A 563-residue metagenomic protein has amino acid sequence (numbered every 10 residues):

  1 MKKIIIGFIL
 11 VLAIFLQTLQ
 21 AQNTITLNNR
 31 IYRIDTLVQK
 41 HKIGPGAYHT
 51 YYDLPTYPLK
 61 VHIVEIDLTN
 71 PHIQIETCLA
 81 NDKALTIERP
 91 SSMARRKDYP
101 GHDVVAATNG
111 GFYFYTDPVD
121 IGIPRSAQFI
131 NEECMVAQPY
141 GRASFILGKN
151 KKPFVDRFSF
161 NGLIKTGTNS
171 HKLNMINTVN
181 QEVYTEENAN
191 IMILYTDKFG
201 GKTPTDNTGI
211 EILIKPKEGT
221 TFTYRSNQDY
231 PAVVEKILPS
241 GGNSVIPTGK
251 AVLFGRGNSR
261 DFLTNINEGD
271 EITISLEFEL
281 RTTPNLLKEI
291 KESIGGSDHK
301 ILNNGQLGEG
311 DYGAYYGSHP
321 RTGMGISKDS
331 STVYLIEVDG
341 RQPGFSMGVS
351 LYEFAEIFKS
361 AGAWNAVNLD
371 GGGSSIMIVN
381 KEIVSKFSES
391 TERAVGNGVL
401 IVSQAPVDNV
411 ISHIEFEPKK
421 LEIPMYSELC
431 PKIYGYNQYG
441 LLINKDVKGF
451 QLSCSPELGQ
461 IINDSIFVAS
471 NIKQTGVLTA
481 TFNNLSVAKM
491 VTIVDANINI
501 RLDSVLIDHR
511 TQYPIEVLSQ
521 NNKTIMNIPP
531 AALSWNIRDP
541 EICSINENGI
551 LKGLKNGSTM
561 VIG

Functional and structural regions predicted by a protein language model:
M1-T24: Bacterial Sec-dependent N-terminal signal peptides
Q22-V252: Zymogen propeptides
T36, P118, N207, F262 (+4 more regions): Coil residues (strongly favoring Ser/Thr
D117-P139, A143-L147, E292-K328, T332-A363 (+2 more regions): Conserved, well-ordered active-site substructure
A251-N265, F416: Short alpha-helix capping/helix-loop boundary micro-motifs
I266-I274: Loop/turn positions that initiate beta-strands
E277-I290: Short, Lys/Arg- and Gly-enriched loop/turn segments at beta-strand edges
D408-G563: Extracytoplasmic soluble-region selector
